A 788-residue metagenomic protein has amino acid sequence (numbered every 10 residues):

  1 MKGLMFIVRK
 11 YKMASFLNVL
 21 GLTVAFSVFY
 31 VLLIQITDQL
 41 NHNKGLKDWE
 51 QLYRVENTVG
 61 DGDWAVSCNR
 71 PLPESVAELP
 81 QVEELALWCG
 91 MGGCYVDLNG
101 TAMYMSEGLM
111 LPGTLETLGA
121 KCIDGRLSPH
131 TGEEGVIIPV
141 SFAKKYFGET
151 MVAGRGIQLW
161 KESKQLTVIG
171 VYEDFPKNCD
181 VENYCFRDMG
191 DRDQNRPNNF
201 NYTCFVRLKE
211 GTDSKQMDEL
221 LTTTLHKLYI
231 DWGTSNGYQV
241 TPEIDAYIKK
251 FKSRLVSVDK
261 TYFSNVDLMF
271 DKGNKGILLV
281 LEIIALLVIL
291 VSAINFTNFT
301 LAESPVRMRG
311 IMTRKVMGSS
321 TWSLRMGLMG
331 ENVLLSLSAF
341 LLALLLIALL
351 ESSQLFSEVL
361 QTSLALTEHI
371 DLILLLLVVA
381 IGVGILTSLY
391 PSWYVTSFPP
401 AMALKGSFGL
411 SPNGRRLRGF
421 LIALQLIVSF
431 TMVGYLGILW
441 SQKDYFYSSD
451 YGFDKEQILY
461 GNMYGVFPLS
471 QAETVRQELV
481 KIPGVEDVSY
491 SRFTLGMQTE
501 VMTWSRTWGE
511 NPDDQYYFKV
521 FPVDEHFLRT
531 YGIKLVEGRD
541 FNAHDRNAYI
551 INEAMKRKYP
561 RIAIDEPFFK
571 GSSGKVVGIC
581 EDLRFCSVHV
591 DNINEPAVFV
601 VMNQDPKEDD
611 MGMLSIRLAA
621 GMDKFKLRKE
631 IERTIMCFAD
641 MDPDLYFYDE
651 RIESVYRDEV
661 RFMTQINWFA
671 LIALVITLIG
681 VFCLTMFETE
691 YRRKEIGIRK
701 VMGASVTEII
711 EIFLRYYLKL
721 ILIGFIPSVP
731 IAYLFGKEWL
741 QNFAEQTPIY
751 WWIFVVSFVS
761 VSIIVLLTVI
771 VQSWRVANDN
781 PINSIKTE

Functional and structural regions predicted by a protein language model:
K2-M13, L17, G21, S292-L335 (+3 more regions): Intracellular coupling helices
F6, K10-M13, L228-A285, V306 (+6 more regions): Membrane-helix entry/capping segments
Y11-L40, E50, R415-Q442, G680 (+2 more regions): Short, strongly hydrophobic transmembrane alpha-helices
S27, V31, R254, N332-F398 (+3 more regions): Small-residue-rich transmembrane alpha-helices
L32-Y95, E107, D193, N199-R207 (+7 more regions): Membrane-proximal extracellular/periplasmic loop immediately following the first transmembrane helix
L111-I123, V136-K272, T474-V655: Mid-to-C-terminal secondary-structure elements that act as membrane-proximal/extracytoplasmic interface segments
K275-F299, T664-C683, P727, I731 (+1 more regions): Internal alpha-helical transmembrane segments of multipass membrane proteins, especially hydrophobic lipid-embedded
M641-I721, F725, V729, W739: C-terminal transmembrane helical bundles of large multi-pass transporters and their helix-start/helix-kink determinants
